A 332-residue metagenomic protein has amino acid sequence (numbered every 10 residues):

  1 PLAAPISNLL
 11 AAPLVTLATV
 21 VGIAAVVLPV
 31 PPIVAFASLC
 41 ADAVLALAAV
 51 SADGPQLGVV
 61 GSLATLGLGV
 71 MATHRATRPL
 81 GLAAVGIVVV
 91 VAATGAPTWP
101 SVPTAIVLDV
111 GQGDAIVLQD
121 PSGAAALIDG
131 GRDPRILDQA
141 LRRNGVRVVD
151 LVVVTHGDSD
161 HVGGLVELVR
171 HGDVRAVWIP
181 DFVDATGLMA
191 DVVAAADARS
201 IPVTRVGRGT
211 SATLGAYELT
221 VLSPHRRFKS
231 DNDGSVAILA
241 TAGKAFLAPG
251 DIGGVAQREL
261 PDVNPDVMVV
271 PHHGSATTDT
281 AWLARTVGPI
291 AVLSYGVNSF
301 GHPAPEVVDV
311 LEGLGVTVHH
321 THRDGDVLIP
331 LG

Functional and structural regions predicted by a protein language model:
P1-A3, V117: Extracytoplasmic/periplasmic mature domains of Sec-exported, cell-envelope-associated bacterial proteins
A3-A11: Non-cytosolic membrane-interface motifs at loop->transmembrane helix junctions
N8-L9, T19-G332: Non-globular, low-confidence helical/coil segments that flank catalytic cores
